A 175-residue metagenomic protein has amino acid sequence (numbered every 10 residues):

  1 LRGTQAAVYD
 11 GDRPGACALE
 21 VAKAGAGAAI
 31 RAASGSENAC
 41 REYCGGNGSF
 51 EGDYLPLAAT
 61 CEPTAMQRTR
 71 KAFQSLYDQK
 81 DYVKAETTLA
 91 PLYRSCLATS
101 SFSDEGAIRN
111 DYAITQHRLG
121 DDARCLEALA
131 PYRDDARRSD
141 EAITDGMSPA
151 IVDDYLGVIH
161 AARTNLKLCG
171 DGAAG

Functional and structural regions predicted by a protein language model:
L1-Q5, A107-R118: Mature extracytoplasmic domains of secretory-pathway proteins
L1-Q67: Long, contiguous interaction/recruitment modules in multidomain scaffold/adaptor proteins
A16-A18, A39-G45, S95-L97, R124-L126 (+1 more regions): Sequence contexts marking disulfide-bonded cysteines in secreted/extracellular proteins
E51, E86-L89, L126-L129: Extracytoplasmic/secreted envelope proteins and their assembly/folding machinery, especially bacterial periplasmic
C61-T99: Alpha-helical segment of the N-proximal tetratricopeptide repeat
Y77, H117-G120: Hydrophobic/aromatic side-chain positions at a characteristic register within alpha-helices of tetratricopeptide repeats
S103-I114, R138-G175: TPR/TPR-like alpha-solenoid helical repeat scaffolds
D122-D140: TPR/TPR-like (Sel1-like) alpha-helical repeat modules
